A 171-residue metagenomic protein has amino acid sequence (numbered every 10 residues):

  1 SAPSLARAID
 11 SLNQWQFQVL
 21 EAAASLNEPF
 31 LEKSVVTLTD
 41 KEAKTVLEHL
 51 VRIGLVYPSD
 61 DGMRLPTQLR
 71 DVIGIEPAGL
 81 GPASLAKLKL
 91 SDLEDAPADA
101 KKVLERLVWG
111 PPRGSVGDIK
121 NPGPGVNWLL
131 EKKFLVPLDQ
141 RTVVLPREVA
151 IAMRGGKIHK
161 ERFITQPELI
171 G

Functional and structural regions predicted by a protein language model:
S1-G171: Type-3 copper protein
